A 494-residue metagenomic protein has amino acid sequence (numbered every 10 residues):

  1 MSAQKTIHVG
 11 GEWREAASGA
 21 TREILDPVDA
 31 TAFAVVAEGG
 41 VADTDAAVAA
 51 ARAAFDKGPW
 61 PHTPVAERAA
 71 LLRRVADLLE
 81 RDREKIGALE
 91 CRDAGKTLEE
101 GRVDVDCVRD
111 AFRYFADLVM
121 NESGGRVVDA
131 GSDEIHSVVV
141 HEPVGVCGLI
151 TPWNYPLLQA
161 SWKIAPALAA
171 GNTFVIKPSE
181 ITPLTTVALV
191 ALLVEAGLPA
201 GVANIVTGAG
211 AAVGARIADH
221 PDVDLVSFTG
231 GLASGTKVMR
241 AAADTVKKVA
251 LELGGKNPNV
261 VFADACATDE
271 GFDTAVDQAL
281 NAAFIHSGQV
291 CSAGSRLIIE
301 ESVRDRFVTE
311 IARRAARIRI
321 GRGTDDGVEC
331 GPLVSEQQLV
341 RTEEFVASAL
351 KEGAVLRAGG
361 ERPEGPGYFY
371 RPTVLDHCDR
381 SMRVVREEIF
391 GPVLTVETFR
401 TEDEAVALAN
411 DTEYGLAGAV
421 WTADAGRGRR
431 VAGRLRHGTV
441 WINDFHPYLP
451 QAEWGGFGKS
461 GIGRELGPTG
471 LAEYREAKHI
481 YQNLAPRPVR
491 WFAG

Functional and structural regions predicted by a protein language model:
M1-D29, A54: Hydrophobic face of amphipathic alpha-helices that form TPR/SEL1-like repeat modules and related alpha-solenoid
P27, V41-T44, V65, R83 (+5 more regions): Residues at or immediately preceding the N-termini of alpha-helices
A30, R68, E90, F112 (+9 more regions): Residue-level signal for inorganic ion chemistry
T31-V35, V223, R319, V346 (+2 more regions): Conserved C-terminal structural/oligomerization subdomain of aldehyde/semialdehyde dehydrogenase
A32-G39, D56-W60, L149, N259-A263 (+5 more regions): Short, well-ordered beta-strand elements within core beta-sheets of diverse protein domains
F33-E122: Glycine-rich loop-to-alpha-helix module at the N-terminal edge of alpha/beta enzyme cores
G124-D273, F399: Rossmann-like NAD(P) dinucleotide-binding subdomain of oxidoreductase/dehydrogenase enzymes
L225, A233-D379, I442, V489-F492: ALDH superfamily catalytic-core signature
